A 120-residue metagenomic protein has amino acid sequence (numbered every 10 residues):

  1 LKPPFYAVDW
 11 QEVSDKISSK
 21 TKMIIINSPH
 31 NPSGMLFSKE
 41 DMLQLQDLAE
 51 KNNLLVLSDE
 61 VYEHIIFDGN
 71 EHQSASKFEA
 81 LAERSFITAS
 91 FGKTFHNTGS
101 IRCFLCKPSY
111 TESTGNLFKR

Functional and structural regions predicted by a protein language model:
L1-P3: Short beta->alpha connector loops at strand-helix junctions that form conserved, small/polar/Pro-enriched
F5-K20, P32-L55, E60-N97: Active-site pre-lysine segment of PLP-dependent enzymes
M23-I25, L57, C103-L105: Structural motif
I26, S58, A82, T111-E112: Internal amphipathic alpha-helical segments of the cytochrome P450 catalytic fold
P29: Aromatic "clamp/platform" in nucleotide-sugar-dependent glycosyltransferases that forms part of the donor/acceptor
R84-R120: PLP-dependent aminotransferase class I/II
